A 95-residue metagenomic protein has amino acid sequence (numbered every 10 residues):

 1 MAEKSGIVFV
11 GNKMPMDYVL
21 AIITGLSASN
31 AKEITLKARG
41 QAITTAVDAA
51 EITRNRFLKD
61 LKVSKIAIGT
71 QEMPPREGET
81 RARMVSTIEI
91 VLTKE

Functional and structural regions predicted by a protein language model:
M1-L26: Histone-fold modules and their flanking histone-like tails across chromatin and transcription assemblies
G6, N30-K32, S86-I88: Core residues of folded domains in eukaryotic genome-function proteins
F9, T35-K37, E89-V91: Beta-strand cores of modular interaction/reader domains in eukaryotic scaffold and signaling proteins, especially PDZ
K13, Q41, I68-Q71: Short, ordered loop/turn segments at secondary-structure junctions
S29-A50, R54-N55: Charged, well-structured alpha/beta interaction segments
T45-E51, K62-S64, R83: Periplasmic OmpA-like peptidoglycan-binding domain that tethers envelope proteins to the cell wall
R56-L61: Arginine/glycine-rich "motif VI" loop of SF2 helicases in the C-terminal RecA-like domain
S64-E95: C-terminal edge-of-domain segments
